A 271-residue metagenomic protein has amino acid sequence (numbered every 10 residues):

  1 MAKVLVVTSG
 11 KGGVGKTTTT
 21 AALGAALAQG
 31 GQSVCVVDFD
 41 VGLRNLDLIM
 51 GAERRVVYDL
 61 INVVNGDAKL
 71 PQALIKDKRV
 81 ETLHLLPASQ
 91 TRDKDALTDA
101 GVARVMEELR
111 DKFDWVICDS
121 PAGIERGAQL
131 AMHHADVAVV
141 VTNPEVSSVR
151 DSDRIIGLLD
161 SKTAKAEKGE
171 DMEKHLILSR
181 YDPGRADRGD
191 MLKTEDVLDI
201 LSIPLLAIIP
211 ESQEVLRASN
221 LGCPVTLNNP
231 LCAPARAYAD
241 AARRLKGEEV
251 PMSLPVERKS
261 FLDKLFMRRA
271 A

Functional and structural regions predicted by a protein language model:
V4-D67, W115: Walker A/P-loop NTP-binding active-site region of P-loop NTPases, recognizing the glycine-rich GxxxxGKT/S
V6, A28, M50-G51, V64-N65 (+9 more regions): Signal for well-folded cores of large energy- and translation-related assemblies
S9, D38, P87-Q90, S120 (+2 more regions): Flexible glycine-/small-residue-rich
G12, T17, V63, L86 (+4 more regions): Residue-level signature of catalytic and energy-coupling elements of molecular machines, predominantly ATP/GTP-dependent
F39-D111, L216-P224: P-loop/Walker-type NTP enzyme "switch/lid" segment
V57, P71, D99, A103 (+5 more regions): Amphipathic alpha-helical transducer elements in NTP-driven molecular machines
E108-D111, W115, P121-A207, R217: Conserved catalytic-core segment of NTP-binding enzymes
K165-A271: C-terminal lobe/tail of nucleotide-utilizing enzymes
